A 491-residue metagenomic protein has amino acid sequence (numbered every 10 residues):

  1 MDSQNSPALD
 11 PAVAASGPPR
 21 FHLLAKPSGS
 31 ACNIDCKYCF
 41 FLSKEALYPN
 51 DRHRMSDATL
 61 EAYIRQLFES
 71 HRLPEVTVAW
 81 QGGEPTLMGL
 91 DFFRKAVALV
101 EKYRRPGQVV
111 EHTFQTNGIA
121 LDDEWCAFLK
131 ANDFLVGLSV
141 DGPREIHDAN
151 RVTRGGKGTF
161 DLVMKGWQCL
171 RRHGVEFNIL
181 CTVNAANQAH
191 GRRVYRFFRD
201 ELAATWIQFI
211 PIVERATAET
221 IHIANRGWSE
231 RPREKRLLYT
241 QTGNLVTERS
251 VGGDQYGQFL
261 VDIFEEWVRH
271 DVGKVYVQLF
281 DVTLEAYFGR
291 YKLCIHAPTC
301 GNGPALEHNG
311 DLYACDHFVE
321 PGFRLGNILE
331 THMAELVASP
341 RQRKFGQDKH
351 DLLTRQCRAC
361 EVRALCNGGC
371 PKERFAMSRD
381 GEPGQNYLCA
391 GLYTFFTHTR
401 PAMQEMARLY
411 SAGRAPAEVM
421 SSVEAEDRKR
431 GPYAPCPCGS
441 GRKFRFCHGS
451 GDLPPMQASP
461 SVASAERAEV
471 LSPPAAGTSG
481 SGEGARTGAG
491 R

Functional and structural regions predicted by a protein language model:
D2-A127, N132, Q457: Conserved alpha-helical substructure of the radical SAM core
G29, E426-R442: Short Cys/His-rich zinc-binding micro-motifs
I64-A79, M88-R236, C447: Radical SAM/AdoMet-radical enzyme domain recognition
E234-G243, T247-A286, H317-E361: C-terminal accessory region of radical SAM enzymes
A297-C300: Short, small/polar residue-rich loop motifs at catalytic or cofactor-binding pockets
E307: Short, acidic, Ser/Thr-enriched surface-loop or helix-capping motifs
V319-P432, G449-A463, R467-P473, R491: Flexible mid-to-C-terminal extensions adjoining Fe-S/redox cofactors in radical SAM and related proteins
